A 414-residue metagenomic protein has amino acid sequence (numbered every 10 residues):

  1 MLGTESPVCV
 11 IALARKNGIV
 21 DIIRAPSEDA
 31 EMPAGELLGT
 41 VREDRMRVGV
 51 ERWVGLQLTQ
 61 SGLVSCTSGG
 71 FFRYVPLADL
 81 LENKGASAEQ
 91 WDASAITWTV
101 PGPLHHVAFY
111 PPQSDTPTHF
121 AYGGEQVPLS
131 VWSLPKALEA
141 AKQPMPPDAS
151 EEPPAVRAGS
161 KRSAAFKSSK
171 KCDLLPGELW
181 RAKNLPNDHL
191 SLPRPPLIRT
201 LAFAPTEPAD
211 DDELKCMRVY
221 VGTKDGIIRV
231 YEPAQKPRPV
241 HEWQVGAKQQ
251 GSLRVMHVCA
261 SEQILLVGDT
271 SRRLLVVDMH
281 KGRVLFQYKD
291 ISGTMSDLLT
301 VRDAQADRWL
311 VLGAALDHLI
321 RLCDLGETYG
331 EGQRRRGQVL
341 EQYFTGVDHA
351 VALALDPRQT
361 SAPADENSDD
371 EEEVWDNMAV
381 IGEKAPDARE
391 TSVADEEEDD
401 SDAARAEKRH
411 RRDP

Functional and structural regions predicted by a protein language model:
M1-G3, R47-L58, P101-P112, N187-D210 (+3 more regions): Canonical WD40 repeat/beta-propeller blade segments in eukaryotic WD-repeat proteins
P7, I19, R45-L56, P146-F166 (+3 more regions): Terminal intrinsically disordered, low-complexity extensions flanking WD-repeat/beta-propeller proteins
V10-R15, L63-T67, F120-G123, V219-G222 (+2 more regions): Conserved beta-strand element within WD40/beta-propeller blades
V20-R24, F72-L77, L129-L134, I228-P233 (+2 more regions): WD40-repeat beta-propellers
E31-P33, L38, N83-G85, D92-S94 (+6 more regions): A structural motif specific to WD40 beta-propellers
M32-T116: Asp-box/WD-like beta-propeller blade repeats and closely related beta-sheet repeat scaffolds
W98-V219, T223: Solenoidal tandem-repeat scaffolds enriched in leucines and small polar residues
Q235-D370: Structured C-terminal portions of repeat-based eukaryotic scaffold domains
